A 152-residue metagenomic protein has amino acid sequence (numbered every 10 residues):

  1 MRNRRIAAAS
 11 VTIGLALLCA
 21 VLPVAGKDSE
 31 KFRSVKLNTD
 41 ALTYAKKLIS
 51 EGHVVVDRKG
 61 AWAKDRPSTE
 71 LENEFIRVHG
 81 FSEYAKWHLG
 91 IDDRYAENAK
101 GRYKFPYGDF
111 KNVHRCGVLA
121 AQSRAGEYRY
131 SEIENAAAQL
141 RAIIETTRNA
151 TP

Functional and structural regions predicted by a protein language model:
M1-R2, A16, G26: Universal eukaryotic N-terminal targeting presequences
M1-V11: Bacterial N-terminal signal peptides that target proteins for export
V11-A20: Bacterial N-terminal signal peptides
P23-P152: Extended terminal accessory/targeting regions
